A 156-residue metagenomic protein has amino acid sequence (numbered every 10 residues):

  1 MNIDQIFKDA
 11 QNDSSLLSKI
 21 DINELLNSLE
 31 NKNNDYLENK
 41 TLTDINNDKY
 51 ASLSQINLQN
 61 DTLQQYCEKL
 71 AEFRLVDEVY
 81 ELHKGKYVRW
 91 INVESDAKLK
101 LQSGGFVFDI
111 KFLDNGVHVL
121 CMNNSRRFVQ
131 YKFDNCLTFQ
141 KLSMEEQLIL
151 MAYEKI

Functional and structural regions predicted by a protein language model:
M1-Q11, S15, K19, N124-I156: Intrinsically disordered, low-complexity, charged/polar segments
Q5-S54: Extended boundary segments
I45-K84: Mixed-charge, Lys/Arg-rich low-complexity intrinsically disordered regions
V79-K98: Short coil-to-beta transition motif at edge beta-strands of beta-rich domains
S95-N115: Short beta-strand-centered aromatic/proline hotspots
D114-N123: Short, solvent-exposed secondary-structure boundary/capping segments
